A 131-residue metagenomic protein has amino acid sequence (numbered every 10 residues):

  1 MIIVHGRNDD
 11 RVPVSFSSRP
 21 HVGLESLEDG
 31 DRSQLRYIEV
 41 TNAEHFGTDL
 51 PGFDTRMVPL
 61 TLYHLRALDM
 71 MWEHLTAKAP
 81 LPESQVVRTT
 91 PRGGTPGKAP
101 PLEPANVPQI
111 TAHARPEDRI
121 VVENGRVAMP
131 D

Functional and structural regions predicted by a protein language model:
M1-D131: C-terminal His-loop and adjacent cap/lid subdomain of alpha/beta-hydrolase
